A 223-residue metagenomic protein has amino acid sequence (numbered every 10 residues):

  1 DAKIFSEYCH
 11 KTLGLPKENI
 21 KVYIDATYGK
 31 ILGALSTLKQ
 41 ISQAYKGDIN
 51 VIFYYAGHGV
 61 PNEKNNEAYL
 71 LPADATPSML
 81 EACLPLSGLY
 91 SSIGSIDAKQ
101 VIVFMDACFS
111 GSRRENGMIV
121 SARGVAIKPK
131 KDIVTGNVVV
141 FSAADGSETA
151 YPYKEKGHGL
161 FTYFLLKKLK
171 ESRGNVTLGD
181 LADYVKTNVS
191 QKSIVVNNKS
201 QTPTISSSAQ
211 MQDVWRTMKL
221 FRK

Functional and structural regions predicted by a protein language model:
D1-K223: Cysteine endopeptidase catalytic domains of the caspase/legumain-like
